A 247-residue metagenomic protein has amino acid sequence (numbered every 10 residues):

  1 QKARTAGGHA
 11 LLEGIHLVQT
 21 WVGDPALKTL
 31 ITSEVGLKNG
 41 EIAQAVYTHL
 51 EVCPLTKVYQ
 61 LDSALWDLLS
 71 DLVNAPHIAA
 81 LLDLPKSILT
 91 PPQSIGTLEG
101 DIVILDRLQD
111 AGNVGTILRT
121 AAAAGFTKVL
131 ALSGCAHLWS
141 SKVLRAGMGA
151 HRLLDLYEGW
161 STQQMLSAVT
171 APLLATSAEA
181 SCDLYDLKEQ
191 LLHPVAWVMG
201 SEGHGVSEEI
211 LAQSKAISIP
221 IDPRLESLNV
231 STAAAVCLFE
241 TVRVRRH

Functional and structural regions predicted by a protein language model:
Q1-E41, C135-H137: Boundary-proximal intrinsically disordered activation/regulatory segments immediately upstream of a helical core
H9, V58-Q60, L156, L173-A175 (+1 more regions): Conserved beta-strand scaffold positions in the cores of enzyme catalytic domains, especially in NTP/NDP-utilizing
G14, Q109-T116, L228-A233: Amphipathic alpha-helical repeat scaffolds
G40-C53, K142, E209-I210: Short, aromatic/basic amphipathic alpha-helical patches
Y47-L50, P54-L81: Glycine/small-residue-rich loop that forms an oxyanion/phosphate-binding "nest" at active or ligand-binding sites
T48, V52, L81, P85-A180: RNA substrate-binding interface of SAM-dependent RNA methyltransferases
A80, T120-A124, C135-R152, E208-H247: Structured adenosyl-cofactor binding patch, chiefly the S-adenosyl-L-methionine
L174-L225: Active-site/ligand-binding-proximal alpha/beta "capping" segment
